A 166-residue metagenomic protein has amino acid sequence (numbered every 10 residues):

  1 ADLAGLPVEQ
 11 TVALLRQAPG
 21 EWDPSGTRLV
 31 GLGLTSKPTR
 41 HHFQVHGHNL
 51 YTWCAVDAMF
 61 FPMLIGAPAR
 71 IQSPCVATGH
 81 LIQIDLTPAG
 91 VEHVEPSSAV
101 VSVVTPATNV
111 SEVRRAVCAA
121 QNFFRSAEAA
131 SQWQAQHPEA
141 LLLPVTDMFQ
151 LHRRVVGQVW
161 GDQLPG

Functional and structural regions predicted by a protein language model:
L3-A18: Short amphipathic alpha-helical interaction segments
L6, T27, L32-L34, H48 (+3 more regions): Intrinsically disordered, low-complexity regions
P7, T27-V30, A58-F60, V110: Intrinsically disordered, low-complexity segments enriched in polar/charged residues with Gly/Pro, especially when
E9-T11, S25, Q72: Residue-level detector of family-conserved "landmark" positions at structurally sensitive sites
T11, T27, T35, T39 (+5 more regions): Residue-identity detector for threonine
R16-T27: A short, conserved structural fragment
V30-L81: Aromatic- and glycine-enriched beta-alpha-beta binding-site module
R70, H80-G166: Long, low-complexity, charge-rich intrinsically disordered regions
